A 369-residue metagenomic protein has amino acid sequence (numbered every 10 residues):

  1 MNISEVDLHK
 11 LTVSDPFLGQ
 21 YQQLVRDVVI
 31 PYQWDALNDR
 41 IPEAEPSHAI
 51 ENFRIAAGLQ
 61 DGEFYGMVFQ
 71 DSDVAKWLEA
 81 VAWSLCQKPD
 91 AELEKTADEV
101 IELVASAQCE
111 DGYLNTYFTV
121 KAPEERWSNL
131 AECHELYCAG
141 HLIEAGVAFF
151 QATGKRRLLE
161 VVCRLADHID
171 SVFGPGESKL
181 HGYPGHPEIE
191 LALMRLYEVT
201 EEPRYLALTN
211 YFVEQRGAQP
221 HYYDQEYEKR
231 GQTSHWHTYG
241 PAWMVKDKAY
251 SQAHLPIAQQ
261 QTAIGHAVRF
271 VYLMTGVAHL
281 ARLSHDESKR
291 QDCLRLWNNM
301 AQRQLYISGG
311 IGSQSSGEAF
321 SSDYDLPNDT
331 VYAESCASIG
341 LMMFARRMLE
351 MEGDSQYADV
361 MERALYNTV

Functional and structural regions predicted by a protein language model:
M1-V369: Glycan-recognition and catalytic cores of secretory/periplasmic carbohydrate-active enzymes
